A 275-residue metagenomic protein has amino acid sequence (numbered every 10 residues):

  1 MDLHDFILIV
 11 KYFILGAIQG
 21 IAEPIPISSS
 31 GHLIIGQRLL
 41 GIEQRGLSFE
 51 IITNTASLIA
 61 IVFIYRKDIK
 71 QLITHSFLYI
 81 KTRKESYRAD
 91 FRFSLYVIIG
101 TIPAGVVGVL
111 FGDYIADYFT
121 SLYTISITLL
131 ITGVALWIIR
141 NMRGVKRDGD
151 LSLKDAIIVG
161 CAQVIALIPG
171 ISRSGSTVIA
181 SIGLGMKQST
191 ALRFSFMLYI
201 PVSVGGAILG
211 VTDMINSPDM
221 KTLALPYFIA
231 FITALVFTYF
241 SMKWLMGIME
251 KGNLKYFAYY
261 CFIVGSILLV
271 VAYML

Functional and structural regions predicted by a protein language model:
M1-L275: Multi-pass membrane proteins that catalyze or facilitate reactions on polyprenyl-/lipid-phosphate substrates and their
